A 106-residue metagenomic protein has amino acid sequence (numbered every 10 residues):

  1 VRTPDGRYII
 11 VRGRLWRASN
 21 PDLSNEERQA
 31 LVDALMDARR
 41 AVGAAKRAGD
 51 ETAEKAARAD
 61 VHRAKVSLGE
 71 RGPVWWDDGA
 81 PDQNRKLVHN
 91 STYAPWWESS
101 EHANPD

Functional and structural regions predicted by a protein language model:
V1-D106: Extended, charge-rich alpha-helical interface modules
